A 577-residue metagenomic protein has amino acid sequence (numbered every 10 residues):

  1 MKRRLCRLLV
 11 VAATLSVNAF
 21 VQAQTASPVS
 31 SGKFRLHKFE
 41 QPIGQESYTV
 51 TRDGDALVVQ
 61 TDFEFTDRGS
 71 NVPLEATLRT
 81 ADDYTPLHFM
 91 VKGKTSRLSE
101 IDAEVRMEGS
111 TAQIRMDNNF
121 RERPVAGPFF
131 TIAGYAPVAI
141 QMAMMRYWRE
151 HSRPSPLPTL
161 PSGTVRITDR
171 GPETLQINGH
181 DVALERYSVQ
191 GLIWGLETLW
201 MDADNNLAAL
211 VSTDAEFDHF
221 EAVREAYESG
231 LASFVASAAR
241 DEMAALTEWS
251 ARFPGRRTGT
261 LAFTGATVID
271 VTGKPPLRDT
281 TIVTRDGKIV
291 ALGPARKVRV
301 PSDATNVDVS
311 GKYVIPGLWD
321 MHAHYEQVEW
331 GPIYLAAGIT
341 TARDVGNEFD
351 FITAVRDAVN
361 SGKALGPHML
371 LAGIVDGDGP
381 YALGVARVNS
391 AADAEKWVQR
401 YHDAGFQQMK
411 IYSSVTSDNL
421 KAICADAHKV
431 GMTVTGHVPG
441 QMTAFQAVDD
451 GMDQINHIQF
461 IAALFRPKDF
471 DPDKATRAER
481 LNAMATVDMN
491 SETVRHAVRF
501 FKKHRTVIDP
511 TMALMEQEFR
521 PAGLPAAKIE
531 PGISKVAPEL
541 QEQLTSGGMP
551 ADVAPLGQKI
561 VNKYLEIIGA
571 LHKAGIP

Functional and structural regions predicted by a protein language model:
S27-V29, I43, T95-L184, A236-R240: Solvent-exposed helix/loop surface patches that form functional interfaces
G69-Q141, I193-A203, A208-E221: Contiguous hydrophobic, core-forming segments of folded domains
E221-G265, R299-V300, N306-V307: Extracellular/periplasmic ectodomains of large secreted or surface enzymes and adhesion receptors
T258-L261, R299-A336, T340: Replace "His-x-His-based motif
K274-I315: Histidine-rich, glycine-flanked metal-binding segment
G317-Y325, G379-D393: Active-site mouth loops of central-metabolism enzymes
P332-F351, G366-V375, H402-V415, C424 (+4 more regions): Divalent metal-dependent hydrolysis catalytic cores, especially in the metallo-beta-lactamase
W397-V415, I461-P577: Active-site neighborhoods of metal-dependent hydrolases
